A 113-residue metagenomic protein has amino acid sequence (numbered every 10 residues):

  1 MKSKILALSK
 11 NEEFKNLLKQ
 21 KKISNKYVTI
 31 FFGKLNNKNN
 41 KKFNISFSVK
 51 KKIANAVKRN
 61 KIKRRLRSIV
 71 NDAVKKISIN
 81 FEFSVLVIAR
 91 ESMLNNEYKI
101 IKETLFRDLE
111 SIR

Functional and structural regions predicted by a protein language model:
M1-R113: Positively charged, solvent-exposed patches that mediate nucleic-acid binding
